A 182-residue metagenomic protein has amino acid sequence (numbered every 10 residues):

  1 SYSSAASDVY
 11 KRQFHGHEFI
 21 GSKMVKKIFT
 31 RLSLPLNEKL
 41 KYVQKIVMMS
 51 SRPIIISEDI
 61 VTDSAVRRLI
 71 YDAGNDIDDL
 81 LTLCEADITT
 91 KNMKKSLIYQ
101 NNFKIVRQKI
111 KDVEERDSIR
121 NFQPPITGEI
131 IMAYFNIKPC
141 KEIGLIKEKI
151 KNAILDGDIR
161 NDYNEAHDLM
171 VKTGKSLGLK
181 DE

Functional and structural regions predicted by a protein language model:
S1, G16-H17, N161: An amphipathic alpha-helix/helix-turn recognition signal
S1, K26-K27, D63: Flexible, glycine/threonine-enriched loop-and-boundary segments that flank and lead into catalytic domains of large
S1-A6, Y10: Single conserved hydrophobic/aromatic residue that forms the stacking wall/gate of nucleotide- or nucleobase-binding
K11-I20: Active-site metal-coordination segments of metallo-dependent hydrolases
Q13, K27-R31, T90-E182: Charged substrate- and nucleic-acid-binding regions of tRNA-handling and nucleotidyl-transfer enzymes, centered on
G21, V47, D87, I131 (+1 more regions): A residue-level signal for conserved active-site and pocket-lining positions in enzyme catalytic cores
S22-K26, Q44, G128: An amphipathic alpha-helix signature
L34-L97: Histidine/acidic-rich helix-loop-helix segments that form or flank divalent-metal centers in metalloenzyme catalytic
